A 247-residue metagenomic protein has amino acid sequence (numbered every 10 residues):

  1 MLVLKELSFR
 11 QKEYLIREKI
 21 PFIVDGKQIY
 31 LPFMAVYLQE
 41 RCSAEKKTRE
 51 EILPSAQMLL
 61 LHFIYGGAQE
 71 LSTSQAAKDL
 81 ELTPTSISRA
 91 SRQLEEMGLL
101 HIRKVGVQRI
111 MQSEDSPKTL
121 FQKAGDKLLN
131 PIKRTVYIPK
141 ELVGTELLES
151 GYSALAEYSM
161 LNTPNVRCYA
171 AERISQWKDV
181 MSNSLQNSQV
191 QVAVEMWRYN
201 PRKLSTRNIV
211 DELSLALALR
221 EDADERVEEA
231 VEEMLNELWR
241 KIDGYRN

Functional and structural regions predicted by a protein language model:
M1-D25, P32, K123-N247: Long, low-complexity, charge-rich intrinsically disordered regions
F33-L60: Short alpha-helical segments that sit at the start of domains
I64-Q69, T206: Short helix-capping/hinge SLiMs at alpha-helix to coil transitions
G67-L80: Short acidic, hydrophobic short linear motifs in intrinsically disordered regions
E95-G106: A short, conserved structural fragment
G106-D115: Minor-groove-contacting beta-hairpin "wing" of winged helix-turn-helix DNA-binding domains
